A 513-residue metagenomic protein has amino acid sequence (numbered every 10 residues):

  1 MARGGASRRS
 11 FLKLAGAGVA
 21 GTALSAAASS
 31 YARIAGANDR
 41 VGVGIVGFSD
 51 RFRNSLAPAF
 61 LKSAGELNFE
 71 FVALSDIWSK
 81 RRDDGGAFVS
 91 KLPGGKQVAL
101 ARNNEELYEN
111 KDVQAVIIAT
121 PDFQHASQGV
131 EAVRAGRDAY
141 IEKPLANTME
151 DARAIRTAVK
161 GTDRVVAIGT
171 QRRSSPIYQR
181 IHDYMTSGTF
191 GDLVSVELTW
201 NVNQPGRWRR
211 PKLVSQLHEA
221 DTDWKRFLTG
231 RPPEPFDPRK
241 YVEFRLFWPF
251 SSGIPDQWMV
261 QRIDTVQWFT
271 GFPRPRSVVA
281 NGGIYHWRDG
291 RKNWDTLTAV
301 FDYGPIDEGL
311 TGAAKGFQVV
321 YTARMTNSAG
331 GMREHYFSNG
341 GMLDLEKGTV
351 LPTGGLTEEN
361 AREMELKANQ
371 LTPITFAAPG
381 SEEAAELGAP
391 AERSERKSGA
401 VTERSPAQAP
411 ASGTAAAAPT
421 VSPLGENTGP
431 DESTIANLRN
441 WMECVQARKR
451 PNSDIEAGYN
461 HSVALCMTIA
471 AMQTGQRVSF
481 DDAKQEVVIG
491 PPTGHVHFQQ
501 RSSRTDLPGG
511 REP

Functional and structural regions predicted by a protein language model:
M1-D138, E150-V165: N-terminal glycine-/serine-/threonine-rich beta1-alpha1-beta2 phosphate-ribose binding loop of Rossmann-like
G36-R40, G188, D192-L193: Immediate post-signal peptide segment of exported/extracytoplasmic ligand-binding proteins
R51, Q124, A146-N147, R173-S174 (+2 more regions): Glycine-/small-residue-rich active-site loops that bind phosphorylated ligands and cofactors
L56, R81, G85, Q128 (+6 more regions): Alpha-helical packing segments of well-folded alpha/beta enzyme cores
V72, A99-A101, A167, V279 (+2 more regions): General small-molecule cofactor/ligand-binding pocket signal
K143: Short basic (Lys/Arg) and small-residue
A154-R172, I181, G191-V196: Rossmann-fold dehydrogenase core element
R180, D192, E197-N201, G206-E456 (+1 more regions): Contiguous beta-strand/loop segments that form the cofactor/metal-binding neighborhood of enzyme cores
